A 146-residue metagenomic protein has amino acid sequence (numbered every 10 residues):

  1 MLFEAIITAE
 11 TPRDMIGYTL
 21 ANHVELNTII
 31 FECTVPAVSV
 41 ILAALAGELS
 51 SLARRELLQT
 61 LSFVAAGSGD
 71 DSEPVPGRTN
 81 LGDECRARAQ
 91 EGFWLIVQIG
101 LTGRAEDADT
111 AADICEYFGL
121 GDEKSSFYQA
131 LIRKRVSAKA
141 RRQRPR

Functional and structural regions predicted by a protein language model:
M1-A5, P36-A44, T60, E91-Q98: Alpha-helical solenoid scaffolds in eukaryotic proteins
A9-E10, A46-A53, G103-D107: Short inter-helical turns and helix N-cap capping residues of alpha-solenoid HEAT/ARM repeat scaffolds
E10-N22, L58-L61, S68-P74: HEAT-repeat alpha-solenoid elements in large eukaryotic scaffold proteins
R13-D14, T34, R54-L57, A108: Residue-level detector of extended alpha-helical repeat arrays and alpha-solenoid scaffolds
Y18-I29, S72-D83, F93: Boundary/linker elements of alpha-helical solenoid repeat scaffolds
H23-I30, A44, E48, V64-S68 (+3 more regions): Residue-level signature of the C-terminal ends
E32-I41, E73-R78, A87, E91 (+1 more regions): Short sequence/structural elements of tandem HEAT/ARM alpha-solenoid repeats
S126-R146: Glycine-rich, aromatic-bearing surface loops/beta-hairpins
